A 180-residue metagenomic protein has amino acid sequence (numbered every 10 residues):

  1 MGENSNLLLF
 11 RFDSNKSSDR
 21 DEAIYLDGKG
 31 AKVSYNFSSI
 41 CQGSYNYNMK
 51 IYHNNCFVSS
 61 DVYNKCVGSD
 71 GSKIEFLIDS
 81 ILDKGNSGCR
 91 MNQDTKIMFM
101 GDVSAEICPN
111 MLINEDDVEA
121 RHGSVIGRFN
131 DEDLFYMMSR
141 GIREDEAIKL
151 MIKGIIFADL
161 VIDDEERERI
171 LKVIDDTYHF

Functional and structural regions predicted by a protein language model:
M1-I142, I155-F180: Conserved beta-strand/loop scaffold segments within soluble protein domains that form the structured core and edges
L150-M151: Terminal and domain-boundary regions
